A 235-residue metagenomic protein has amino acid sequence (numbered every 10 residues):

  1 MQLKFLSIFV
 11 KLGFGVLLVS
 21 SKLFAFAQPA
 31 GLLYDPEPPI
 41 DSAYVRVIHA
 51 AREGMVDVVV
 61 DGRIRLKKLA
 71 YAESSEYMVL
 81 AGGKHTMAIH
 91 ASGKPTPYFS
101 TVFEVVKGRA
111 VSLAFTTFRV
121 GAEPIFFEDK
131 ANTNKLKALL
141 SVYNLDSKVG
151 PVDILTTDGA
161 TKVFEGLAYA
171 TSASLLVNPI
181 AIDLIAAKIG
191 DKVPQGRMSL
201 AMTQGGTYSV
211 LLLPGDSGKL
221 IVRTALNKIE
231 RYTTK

Functional and structural regions predicted by a protein language model:
Q2-G13: Bacterial N-terminal signal peptides that target proteins for export
K11-K22: Bacterial N-terminal signal peptides
F26-K235: Intrinsically disordered, low-complexity polar regions and short flexible loop motifs
